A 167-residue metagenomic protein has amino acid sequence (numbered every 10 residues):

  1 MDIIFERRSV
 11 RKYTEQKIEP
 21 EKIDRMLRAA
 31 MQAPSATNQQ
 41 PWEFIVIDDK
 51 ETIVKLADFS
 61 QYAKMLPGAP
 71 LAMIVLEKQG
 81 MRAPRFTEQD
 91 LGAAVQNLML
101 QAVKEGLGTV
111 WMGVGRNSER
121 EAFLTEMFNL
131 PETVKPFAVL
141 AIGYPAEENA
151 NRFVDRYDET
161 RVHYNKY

Functional and structural regions predicted by a protein language model:
M1-Y167: Acidic, surface-exposed loops and disordered segments
